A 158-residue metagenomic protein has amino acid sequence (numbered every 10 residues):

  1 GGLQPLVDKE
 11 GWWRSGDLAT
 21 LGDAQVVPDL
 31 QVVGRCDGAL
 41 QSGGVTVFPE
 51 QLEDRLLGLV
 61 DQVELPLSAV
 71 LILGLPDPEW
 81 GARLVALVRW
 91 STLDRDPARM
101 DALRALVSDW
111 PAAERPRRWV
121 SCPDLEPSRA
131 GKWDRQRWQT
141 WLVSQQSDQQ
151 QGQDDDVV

Functional and structural regions predicted by a protein language model:
G1-G2: Cytochrome P450 core scaffold surrounding the K-helix E-X-X-R motif and the conserved "meander" helix-loop region
P5, A19, L125-P127: Assembly/interface hotspot detector across virion components, adhesins/toxins, and nucleic-acid enzymes
D8-E114, W133: AMP-binding/adenylate-forming catalytic core of the ANL superfamily
L71-L75, V85-L87, A102-V158: Conserved C-terminal "lid"/linker of ANL adenylate-forming enzymes
